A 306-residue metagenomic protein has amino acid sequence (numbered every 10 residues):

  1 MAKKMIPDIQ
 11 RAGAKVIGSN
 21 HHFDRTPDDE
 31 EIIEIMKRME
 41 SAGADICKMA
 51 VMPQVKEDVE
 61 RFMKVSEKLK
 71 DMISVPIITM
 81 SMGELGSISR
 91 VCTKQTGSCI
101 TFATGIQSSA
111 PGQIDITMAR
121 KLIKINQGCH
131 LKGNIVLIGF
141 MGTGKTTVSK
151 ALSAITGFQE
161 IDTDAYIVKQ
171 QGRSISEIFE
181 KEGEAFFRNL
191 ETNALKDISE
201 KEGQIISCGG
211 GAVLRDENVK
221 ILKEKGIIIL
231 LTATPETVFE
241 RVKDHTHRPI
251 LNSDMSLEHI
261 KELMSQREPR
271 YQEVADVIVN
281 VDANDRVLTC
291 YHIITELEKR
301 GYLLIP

Functional and structural regions predicted by a protein language model:
A2-C129: Catalytic alpha/beta core domains of metabolic enzymes, predominantly
L137: Hydrophobic anchor at the beta1->P-loop junction of P-loop NTPases
F140: P-loop (Walker A) phosphate-binding loop of NTP-binding proteins
T143: ATP-binding Walker
T146: Walker A/P-loop
A151, I155, S265-P306: NTP-dependent small-molecule kinase module
D162-K223, H247-R248: ATP-dependent small-molecule kinase phosphotransfer cores that center on conserved nucleotide phosphate-binding segments
E224-E268: A glycine- and Lys/Arg-enriched "phosphate-lid" helix/loop adjacent to the NTP-binding pocket of small-molecule kinases
